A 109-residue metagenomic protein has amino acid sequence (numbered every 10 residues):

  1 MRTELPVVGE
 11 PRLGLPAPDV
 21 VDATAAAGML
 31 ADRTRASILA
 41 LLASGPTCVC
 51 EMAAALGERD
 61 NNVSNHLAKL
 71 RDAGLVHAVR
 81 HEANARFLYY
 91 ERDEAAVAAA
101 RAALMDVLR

Functional and structural regions predicted by a protein language model:
M1-L5: Long, compositionally biased intrinsically disordered regions
V7-A27: Short, Lys/Arg-enriched N-terminal segment that forms or immediately precedes the first helix of a structured domain
V21-N62, A83-A95: N-terminal helix-turn-helix DNA-binding core of bacterial DNA-binding proteins
R35, D72, D106-L108: Juxtamembrane/membrane-water interface recognition
E51, D72-A83: Beta-hairpin "wing" of winged helix-turn-helix
H66: Residues within the DNA-recognition helix of helix-turn-helix
K69: Alpha-helical DNA-recognition elements
L88-R109: Conserved segment of winged-helix/HTH DNA-binding domains
